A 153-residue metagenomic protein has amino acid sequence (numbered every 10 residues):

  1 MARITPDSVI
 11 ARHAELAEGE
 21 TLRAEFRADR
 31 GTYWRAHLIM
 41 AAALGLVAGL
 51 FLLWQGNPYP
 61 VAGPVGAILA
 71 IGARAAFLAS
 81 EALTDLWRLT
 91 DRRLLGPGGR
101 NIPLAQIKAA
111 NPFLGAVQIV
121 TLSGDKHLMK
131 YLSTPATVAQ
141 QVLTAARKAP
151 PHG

Functional and structural regions predicted by a protein language model:
M1-L53: N-terminal membrane-targeting/pre-transmembrane regions
A17-T21, L122-G153: A membrane-cytosol interface segment of integral membrane proteins
A17-T21, T84, L114: Sequence-level motif detector for i,i+2 pairs with an aromatic at +2
R23-E25, R88, Q118: Soluble periplasmic/extracytoplasmic beta-strand elements of cell-envelope proteins
F26-A28, D91, T121, Y131: Flexible glycine-/small-residue-rich
R30-L83: Alpha-helical transmembrane spans
I68-N111: Conserved beta-hairpin
P97-T137: Acidic, Ser/Thr-rich low-complexity segments on the non-lumenal side of membrane proteins
